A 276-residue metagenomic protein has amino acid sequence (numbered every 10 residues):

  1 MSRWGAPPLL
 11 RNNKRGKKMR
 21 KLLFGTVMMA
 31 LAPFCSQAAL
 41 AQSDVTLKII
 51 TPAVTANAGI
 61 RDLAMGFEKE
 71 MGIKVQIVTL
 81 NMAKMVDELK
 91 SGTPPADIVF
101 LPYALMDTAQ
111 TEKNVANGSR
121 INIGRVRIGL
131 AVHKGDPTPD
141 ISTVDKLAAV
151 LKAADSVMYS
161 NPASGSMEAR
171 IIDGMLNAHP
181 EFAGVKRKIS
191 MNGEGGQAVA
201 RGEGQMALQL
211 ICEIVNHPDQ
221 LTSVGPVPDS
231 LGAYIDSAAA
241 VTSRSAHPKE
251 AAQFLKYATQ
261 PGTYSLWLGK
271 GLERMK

Functional and structural regions predicted by a protein language model:
R3-K18: Short, Lys/Arg-enriched N-terminal segments with co-localized hydrophobic residues within the first ~10-30 amino acids
L9-L10, L22, L40: Leucine-biased recognition of intrinsically disordered, low-complexity hydrophobic segments
K17-T26: Bacterial N-terminal signal peptides that target proteins for export
G25-F34: Bacterial N-terminal signal peptides
C35-A41: Sec/Tat signal peptide C-region and signal peptidase I cleavage site
Q42-P95, Y103-E112, I121-V126, V132-K276: Exported/periplasmic ABC-transporter solute-binding proteins
